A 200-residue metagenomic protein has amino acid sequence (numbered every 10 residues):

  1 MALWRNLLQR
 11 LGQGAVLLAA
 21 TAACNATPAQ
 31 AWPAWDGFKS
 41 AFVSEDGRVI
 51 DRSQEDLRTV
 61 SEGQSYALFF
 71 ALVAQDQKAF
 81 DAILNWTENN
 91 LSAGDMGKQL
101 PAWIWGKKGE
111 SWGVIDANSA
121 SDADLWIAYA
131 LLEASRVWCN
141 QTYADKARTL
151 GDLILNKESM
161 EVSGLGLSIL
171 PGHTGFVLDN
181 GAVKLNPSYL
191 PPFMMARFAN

Functional and structural regions predicted by a protein language model:
A2-A15: Bacterial N-terminal signal peptides that target proteins for export
Q9-L11, A19, S44, I169: Generic detector of intrinsically disordered, low-complexity, polar/charged segments
L17-N25: Hydrophobic h-region of N-terminal signal peptides that target proteins for export in Gram-negative bacteria
C24-E62, L72-V114, S163-L167, G172: Low-complexity, Ser/Thr/Pro/Gly-enriched N-terminal "stalk/linker" regions
Q30-P33, L57-S61, N118-D122, Q141-N200: Extended ligand-binding clefts on enzyme/binding-domain cores
G63-A79, W86-N89, L125-N140, L190-N200: Well-ordered alpha-helical scaffold segments within catalytic/enzyme domains
N85-L155: Substrate-binding cleft of extracellular glycoside hydrolase catalytic domains
